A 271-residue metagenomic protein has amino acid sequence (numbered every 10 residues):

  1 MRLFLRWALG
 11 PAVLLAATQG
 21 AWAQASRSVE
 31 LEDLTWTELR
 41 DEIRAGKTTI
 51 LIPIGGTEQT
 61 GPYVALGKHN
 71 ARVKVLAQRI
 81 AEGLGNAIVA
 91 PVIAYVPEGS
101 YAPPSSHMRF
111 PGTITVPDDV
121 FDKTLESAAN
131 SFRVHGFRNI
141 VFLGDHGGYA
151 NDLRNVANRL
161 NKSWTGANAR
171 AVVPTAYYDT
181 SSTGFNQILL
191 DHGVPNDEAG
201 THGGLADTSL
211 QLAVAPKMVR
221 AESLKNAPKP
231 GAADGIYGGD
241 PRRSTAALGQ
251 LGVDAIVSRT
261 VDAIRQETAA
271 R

Functional and structural regions predicted by a protein language model:
M1-R6: Positively charged n-region of N-terminal signal peptides that target proteins for export
W7-Q19: Bacterial N-terminal signal peptides
W22-V141, D145-R271: Extended, histidine- and acidic-residue-enriched regions that form the cofactor-binding/catalytic faces
